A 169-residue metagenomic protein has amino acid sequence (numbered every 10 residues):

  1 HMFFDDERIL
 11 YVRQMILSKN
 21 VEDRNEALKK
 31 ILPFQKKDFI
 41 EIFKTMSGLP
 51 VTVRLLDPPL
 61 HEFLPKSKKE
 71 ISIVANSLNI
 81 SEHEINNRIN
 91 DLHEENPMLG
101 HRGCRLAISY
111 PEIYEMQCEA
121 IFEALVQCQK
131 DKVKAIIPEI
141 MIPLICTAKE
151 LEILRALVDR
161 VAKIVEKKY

Functional and structural regions predicted by a protein language model:
H1-Y169: Conserved alpha/beta-domain cores
